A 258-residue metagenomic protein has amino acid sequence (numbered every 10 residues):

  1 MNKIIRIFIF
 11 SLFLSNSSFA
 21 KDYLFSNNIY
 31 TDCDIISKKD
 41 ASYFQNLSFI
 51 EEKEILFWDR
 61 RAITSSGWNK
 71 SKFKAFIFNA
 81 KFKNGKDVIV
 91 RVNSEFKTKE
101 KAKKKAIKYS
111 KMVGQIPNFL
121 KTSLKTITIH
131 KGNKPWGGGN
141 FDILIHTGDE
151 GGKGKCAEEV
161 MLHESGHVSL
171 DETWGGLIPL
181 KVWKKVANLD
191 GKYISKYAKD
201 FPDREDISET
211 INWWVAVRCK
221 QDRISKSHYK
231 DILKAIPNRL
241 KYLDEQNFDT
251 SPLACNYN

Functional and structural regions predicted by a protein language model:
M1-A20: Classical Sec-dependent N-terminal signal peptides that target proteins to the secretory pathway
K21-S42: Intrinsically disordered, low-structural-confidence terminal and linker regions
A41-D142: Auxiliary, metal-adjacent structural segments of Zn-dependent hydrolase domains
K105, Y109-M112, A157-M161, R204-I207 (+2 more regions): Stable alpha-helical elements in mature extracytoplasmic
L144-M161: Short pre-active-site segment immediately N-terminal to the catalytic Zn-binding motif
K155, T173-I194: Post-HEXXH active-site segment of zinc metalloproteases
E159-G175, S208: Active-site recognition of the HExxH zinc-binding catalytic motif
K185-N258: Metalloprotease/metallohydrolase-associated module, dominated by Zn2+-dependent proteases
